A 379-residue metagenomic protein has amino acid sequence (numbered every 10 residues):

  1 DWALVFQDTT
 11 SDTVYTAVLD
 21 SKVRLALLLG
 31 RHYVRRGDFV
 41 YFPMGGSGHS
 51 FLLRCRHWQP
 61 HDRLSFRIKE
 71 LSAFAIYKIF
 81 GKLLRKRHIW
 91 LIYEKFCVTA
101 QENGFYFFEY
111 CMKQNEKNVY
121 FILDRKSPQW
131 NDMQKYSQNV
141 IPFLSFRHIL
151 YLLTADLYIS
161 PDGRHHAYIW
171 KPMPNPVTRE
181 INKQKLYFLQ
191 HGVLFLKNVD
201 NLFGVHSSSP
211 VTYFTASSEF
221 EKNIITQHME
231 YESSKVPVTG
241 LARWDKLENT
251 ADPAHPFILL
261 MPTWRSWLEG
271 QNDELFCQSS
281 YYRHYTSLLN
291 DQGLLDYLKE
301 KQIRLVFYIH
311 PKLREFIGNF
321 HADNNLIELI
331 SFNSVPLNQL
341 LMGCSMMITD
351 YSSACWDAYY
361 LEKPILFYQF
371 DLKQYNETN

Functional and structural regions predicted by a protein language model:
D1-I89, K113, K117: Basic, ligand-binding patches in group-transfer machinery, especially extracytoplasmic/periplasmic segments
I79, H88-L247: Active-site and donor-binding regions of nucleotide-sugar-utilizing enzymes
T99-M112, A242-N319: Conserved catalytic-core segment of nucleotide-activated headgroup transferases in glycan assembly
I149-T154, V335-G343: Short acidic alpha-helix that forms the nucleotide-activated donor recognition element in Leloir-type transferases
D156-L157, M342-S352: Acidic donor-binding loop of glycosyltransferase active sites
Q184, M346, E362-L366: Structural loop-to-beta junction motif characteristic of Rossmann-like glycosyltransferase folds
E315-N333: Nucleotide-activated donor-binding/catalytic signature segment of Leloir-type glycosyltransferases, i.e., the conserved
N319-N324, Y351-N379: Catalytic binding pocket for nucleotide-activated donors in carbohydrate/polymer assembly enzymes
